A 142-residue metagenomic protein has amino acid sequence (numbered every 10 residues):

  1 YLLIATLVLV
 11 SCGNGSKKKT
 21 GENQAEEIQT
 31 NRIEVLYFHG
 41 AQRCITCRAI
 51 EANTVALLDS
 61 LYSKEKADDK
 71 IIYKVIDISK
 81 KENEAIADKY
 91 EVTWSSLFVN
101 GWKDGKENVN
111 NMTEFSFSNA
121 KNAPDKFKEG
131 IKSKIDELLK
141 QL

Functional and structural regions predicted by a protein language model:
Y1-I4: Sec-dependent signal peptide recognition, specifically the positively charged N-region followed immediately by
V8-G13: C-terminal motif of bacterial Sec signal peptides marking the signal peptidase cleavage site
N14-E26: Bacterial Sec signal peptide processing site at the extreme N-terminus
Q29-S60: Local sequence-structure signature of Cys/Sec-based thiol-disulfide redox active-site neighborhoods
R43-C47, E51, K80, A120-P124 (+1 more regions): Solvent-exposed, acidic/flexible segments
E51, V55-L58, E84, K128 (+1 more regions): Extracytoplasmic/secreted envelope proteins and their assembly/folding machinery, especially bacterial periplasmic
K66-E82: Thiol-based oxidoreductase modules, predominantly thioredoxin-like and allied folds used for disulfide exchange
V99-L142: Non-catalytic, surface beta->alpha helical segment in thiol-disulfide oxidoreductase systems
